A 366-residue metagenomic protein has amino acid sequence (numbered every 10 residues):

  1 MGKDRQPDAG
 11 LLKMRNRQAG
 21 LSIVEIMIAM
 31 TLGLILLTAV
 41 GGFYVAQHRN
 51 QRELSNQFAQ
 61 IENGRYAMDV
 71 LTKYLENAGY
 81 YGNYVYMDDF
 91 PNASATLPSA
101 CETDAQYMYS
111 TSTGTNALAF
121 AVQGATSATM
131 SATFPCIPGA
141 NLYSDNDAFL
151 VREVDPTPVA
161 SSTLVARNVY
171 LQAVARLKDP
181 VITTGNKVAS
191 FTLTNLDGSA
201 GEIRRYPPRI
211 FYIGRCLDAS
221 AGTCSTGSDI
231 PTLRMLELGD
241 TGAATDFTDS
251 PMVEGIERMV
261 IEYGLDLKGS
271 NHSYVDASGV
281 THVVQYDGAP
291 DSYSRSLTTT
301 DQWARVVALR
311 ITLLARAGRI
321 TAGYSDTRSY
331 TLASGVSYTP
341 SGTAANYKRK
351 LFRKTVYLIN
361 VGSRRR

Functional and structural regions predicted by a protein language model:
M1-N16: N-terminal secretory signal peptides that target proteins for export/translocation
K3, R17-V24, I28-T72, E76-A78 (+1 more regions): Aliphatic-rich helix starts adjacent to a transmembrane/signal segment
G10-K13, S22, M30, V45-Q47 (+2 more regions): Intrinsically disordered, low-complexity segments enriched in polar/charged residues with Gly/Pro, especially when
A67-A308, T312, I320-K348, R364-R366: N-terminal pilin/flagellin-like segments and related low-complexity appendage regions
K350-F352: Extracellular and select intracellular beta-sandwich modules with Ser/Thr-enriched, small-residue motifs on
K354-R366: Structural signal for terminal/edge beta-strands and the immediately following C-terminal loop/tail that closes
